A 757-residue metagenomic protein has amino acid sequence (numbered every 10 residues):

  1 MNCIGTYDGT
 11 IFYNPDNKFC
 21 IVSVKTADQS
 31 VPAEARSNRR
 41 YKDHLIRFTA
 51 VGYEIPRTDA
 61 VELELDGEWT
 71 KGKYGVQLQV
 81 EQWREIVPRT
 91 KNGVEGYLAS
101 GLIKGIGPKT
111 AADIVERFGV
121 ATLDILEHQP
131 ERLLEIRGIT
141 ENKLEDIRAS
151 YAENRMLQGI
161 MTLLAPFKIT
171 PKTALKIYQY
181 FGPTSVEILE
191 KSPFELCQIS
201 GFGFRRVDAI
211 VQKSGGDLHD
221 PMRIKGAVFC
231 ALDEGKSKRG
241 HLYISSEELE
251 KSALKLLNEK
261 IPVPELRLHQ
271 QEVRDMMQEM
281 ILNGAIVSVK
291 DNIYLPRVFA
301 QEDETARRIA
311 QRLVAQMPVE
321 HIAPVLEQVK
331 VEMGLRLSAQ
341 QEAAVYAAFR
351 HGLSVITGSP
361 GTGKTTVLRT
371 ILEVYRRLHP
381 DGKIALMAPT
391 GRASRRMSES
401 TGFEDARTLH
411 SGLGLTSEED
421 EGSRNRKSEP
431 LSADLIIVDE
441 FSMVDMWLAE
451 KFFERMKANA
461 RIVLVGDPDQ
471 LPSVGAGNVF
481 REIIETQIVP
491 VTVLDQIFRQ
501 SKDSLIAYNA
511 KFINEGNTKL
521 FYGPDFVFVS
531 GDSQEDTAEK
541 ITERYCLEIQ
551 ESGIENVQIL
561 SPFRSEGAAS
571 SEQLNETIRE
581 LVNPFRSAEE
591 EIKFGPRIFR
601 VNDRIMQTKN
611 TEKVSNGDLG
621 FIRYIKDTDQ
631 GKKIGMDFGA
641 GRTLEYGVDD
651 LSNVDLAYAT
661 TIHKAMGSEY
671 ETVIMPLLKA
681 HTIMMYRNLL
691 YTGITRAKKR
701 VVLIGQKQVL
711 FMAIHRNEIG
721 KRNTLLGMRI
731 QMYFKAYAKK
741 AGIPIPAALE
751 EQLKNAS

Functional and structural regions predicted by a protein language model:
M1-H321, A756-S757: Accessory, non-ATPase domains that flank or precede helicase/AAA+ motor cores in DNA-metabolism machines
R57-V61, P430, F599, V614: Short, well-ordered loop/turn sites that connect or cap secondary structure elements
S288-S359, R369-L372: Pre-Walker A segment
E342-V345, R350-G523: ASCE P-loop NTPase helicase motor core
P468-K613, R623, A747, E751-L753: Conserved helicase motor core of P-loop NTPases
D618-S757: C-terminal accessory regions
